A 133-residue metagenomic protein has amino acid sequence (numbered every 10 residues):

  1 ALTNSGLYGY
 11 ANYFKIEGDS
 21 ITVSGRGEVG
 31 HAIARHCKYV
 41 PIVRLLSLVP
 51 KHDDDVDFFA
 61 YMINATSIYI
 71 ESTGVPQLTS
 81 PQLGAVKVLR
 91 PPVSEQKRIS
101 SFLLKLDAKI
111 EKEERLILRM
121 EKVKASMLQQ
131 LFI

Functional and structural regions predicted by a protein language model:
A1-R90: DNA target-recognition domains and sequence-specific DNA-contacting regions of bacterial/archaeal
L89-I133: Amphipathic alpha-helical coiled-coil/heptad-repeat segments
